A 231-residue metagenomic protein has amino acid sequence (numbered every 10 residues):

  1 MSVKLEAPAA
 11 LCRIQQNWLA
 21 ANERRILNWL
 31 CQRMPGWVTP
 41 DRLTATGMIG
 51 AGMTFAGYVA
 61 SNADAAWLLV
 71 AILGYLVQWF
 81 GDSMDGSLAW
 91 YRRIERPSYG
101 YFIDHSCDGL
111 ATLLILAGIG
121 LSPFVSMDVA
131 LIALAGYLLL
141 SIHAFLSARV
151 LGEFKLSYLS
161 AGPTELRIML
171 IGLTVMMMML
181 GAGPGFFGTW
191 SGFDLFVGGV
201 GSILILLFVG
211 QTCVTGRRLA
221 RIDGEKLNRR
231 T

Functional and structural regions predicted by a protein language model:
M1-I72, I115-T231: Hydrophobic alpha-helical transmembrane segments
L73-A117, H143-S147, C213-R217: Acidic (Asp/Glu-rich) catalytic motifs at the cytosolic membrane interface
